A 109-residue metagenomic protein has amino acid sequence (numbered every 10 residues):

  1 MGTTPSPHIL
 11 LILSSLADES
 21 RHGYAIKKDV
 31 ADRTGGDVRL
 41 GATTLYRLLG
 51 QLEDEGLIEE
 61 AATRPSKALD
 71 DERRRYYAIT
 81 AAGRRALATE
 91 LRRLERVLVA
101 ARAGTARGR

Functional and structural regions predicted by a protein language model:
G2-T44: N-terminal helix-turn-helix DNA-binding core of bacterial DNA-binding proteins
D18-H22, Q51-E55, G83: Short, charged/polar surface micro-motifs in flexible loops or helix N-caps
V30, T34, A62-R64, A81-G83: Short, well-ordered turn and helix-capping elements at secondary-structure junctions
Y46-G50: Short, hydrophobic-biased segments on the C-terminal half of alpha helices that form "recognition helices"
E53-D70, A78: Beta-hairpin "wing" of winged helix-turn-helix
A68-E90: Basic, amphipathic "hinge/linker" alpha-helix immediately C-terminal to the N-terminal HTH DNA-binding motif
A82-R109: Amphipathic alpha-helical dimerization/coiled-coil segments that flank or bridge DNA-binding/regulatory modules
